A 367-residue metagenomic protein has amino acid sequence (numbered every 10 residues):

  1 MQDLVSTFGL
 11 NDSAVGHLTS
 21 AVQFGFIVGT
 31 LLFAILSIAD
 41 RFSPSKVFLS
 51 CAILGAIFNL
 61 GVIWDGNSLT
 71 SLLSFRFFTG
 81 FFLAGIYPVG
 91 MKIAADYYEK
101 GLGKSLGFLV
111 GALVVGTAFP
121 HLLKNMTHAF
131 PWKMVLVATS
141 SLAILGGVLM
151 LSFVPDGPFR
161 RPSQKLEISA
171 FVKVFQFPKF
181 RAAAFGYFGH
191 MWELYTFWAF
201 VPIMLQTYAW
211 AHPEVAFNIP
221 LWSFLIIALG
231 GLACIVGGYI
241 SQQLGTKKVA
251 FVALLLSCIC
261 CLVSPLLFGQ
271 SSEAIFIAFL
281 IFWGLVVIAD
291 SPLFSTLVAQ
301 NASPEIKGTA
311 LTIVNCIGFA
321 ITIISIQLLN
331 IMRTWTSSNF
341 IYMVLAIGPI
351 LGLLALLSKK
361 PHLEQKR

Functional and structural regions predicted by a protein language model:
G29-S43, C234-T246, R333: Helix-to-loop junctions at the C-terminal end of transmembrane segments in multipass secondary transporters
T30-S68: Conserved MFS/SLC helix-loop-helix module at the cytosolic interface between two early adjacent transmembrane helices
F58, T70-G85, E273-A289: Hydrophobic core of transmembrane alpha-helices in multi-pass small-molecule transporters, especially MFS/SLC-type
F75-G111: Cytoplasmic helix-loop-helix junction between adjacent transmembrane helices in 12-TM secondary transporters
K100, F108-V154: Helix-loop-helix hairpin linking two adjacent transmembrane segments in secondary transporters
K179-G231: Extracytoplasmic gate region of multi-pass secondary transporters
G245-L297: C-terminal transmembrane helical hairpin of 12-TM major facilitator-type secondary transporters
N301-S337: A late C-terminal transmembrane helix in Major Facilitator Superfamily
